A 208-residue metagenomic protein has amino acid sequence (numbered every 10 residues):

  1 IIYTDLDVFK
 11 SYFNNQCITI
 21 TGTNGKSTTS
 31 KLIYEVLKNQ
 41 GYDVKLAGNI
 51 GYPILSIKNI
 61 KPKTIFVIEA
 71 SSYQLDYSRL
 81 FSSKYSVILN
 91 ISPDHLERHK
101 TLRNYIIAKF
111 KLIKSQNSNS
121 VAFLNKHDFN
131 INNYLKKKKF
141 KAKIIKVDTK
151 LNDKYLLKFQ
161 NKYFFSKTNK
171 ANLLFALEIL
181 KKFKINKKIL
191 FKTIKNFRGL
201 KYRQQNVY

Functional and structural regions predicted by a protein language model:
Y3-A122, K126, N130-F140, L177-K181: Phosphate-binding loop of NTP-binding sites
H99-I106, S120, K136, F140-Y208: Adenine nucleotide phosphate-binding catalytic loops in nucleotide-utilizing enzymes
